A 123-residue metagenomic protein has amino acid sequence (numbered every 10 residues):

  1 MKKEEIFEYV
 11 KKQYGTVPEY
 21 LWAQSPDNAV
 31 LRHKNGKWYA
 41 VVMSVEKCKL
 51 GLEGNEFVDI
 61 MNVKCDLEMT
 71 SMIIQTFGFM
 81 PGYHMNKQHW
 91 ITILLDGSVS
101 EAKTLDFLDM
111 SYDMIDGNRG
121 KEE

Functional and structural regions predicted by a protein language model:
M1-E123: Charge-dense, helix-prone N-terminal extensions
